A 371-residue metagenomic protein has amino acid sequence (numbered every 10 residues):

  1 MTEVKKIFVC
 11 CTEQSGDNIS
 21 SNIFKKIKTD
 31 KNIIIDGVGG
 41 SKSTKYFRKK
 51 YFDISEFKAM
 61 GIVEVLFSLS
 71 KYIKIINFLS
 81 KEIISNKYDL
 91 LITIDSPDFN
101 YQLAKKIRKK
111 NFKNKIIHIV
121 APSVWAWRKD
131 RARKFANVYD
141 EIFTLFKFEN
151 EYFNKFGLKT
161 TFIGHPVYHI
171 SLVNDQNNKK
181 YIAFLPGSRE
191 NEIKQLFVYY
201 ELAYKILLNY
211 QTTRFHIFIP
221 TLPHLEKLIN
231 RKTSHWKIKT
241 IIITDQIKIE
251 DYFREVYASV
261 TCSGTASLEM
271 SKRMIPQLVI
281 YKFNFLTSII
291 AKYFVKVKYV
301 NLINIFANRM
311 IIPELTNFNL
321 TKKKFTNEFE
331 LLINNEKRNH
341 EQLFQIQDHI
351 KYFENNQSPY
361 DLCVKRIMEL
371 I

Functional and structural regions predicted by a protein language model:
M1-I371: Nucleotide-activated sugar donor-binding and catalytic core shared by glycosyltransferases and related lipid-linked
